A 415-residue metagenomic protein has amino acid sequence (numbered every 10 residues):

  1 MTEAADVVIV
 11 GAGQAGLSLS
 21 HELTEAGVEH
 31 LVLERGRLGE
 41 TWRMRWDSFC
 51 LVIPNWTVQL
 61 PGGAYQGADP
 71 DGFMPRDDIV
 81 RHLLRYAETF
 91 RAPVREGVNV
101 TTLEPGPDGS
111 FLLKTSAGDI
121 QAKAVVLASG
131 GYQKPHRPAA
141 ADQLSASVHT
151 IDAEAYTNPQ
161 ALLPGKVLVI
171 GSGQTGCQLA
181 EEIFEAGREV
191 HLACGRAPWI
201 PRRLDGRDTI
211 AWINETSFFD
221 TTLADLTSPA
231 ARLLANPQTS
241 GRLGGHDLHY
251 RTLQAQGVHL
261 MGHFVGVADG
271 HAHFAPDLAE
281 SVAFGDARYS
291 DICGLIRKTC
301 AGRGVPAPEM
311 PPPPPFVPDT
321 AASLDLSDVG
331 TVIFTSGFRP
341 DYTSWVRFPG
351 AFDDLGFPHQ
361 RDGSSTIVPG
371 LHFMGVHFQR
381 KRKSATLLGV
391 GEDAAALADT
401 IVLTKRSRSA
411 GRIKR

Functional and structural regions predicted by a protein language model:
T2-A12, S18-E40, M74-R415: Flavin (primarily FAD) cofactor-binding/catalytic cores of flavoenzymes
R45-D71, T209-D225: N-terminal glycine-rich dinucleotide-binding loop that anchors FAD/FMN and/or NAD(P) in oxidoreductases
